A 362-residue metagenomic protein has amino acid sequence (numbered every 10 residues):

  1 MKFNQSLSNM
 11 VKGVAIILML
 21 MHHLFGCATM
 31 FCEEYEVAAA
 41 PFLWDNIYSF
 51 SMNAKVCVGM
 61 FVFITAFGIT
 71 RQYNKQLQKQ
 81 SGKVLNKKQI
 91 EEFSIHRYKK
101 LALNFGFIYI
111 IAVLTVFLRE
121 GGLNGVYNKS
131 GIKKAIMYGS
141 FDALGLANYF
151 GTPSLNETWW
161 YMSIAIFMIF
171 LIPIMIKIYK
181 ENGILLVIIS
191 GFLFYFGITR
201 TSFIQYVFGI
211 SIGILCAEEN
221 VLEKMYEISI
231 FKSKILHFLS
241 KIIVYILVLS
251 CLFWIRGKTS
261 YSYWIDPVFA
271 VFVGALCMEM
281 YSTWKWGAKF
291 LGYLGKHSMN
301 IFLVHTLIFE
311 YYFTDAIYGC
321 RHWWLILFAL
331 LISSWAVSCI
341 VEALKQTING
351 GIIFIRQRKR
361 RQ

Functional and structural regions predicted by a protein language model:
M1-F192, I235-L239, K285, H297 (+1 more regions): Membrane-cytosol interface segments of multi-pass membrane proteins, especially ER/Golgi lipid-handling enzymes
F194-G197, S202-Y293, H297-F302, L307-L327: Alpha-helical transmembrane segments and terminal signal-anchor/GPI-anchor hydrophobic tails, characterized by long
